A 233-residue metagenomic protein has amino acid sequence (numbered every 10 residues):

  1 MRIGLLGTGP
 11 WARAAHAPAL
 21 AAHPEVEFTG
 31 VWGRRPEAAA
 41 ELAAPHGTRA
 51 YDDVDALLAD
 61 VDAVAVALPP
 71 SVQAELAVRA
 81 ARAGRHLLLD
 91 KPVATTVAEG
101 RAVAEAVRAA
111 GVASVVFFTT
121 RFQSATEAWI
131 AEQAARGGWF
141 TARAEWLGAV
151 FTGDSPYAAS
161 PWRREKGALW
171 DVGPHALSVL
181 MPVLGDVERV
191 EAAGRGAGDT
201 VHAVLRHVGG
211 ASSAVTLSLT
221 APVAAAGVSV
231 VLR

Functional and structural regions predicted by a protein language model:
M1-P45: N-terminal Rossmann-like dinucleotide-binding module
A12, D52, L89, S114-V116: Hydrophobic residues in well-ordered beta-strands that form the structural core
E27-G30, V64, S114, G167: Short active-site oxyanion
H46-A104: Beta-loop-alpha module in the N-terminal Rossmann-like domain of NAD(P)-dependent dehydrogenases, especially those
T48, A83-R85, A110-A113, G210-A211: A short helix->loop->beta-strand "cap" motif at the edges of active sites that frequently abuts
A102-T120, G138-A142: Rossmann-fold dehydrogenase core element
T120-E191: Predominantly a Rossmann-like dinucleotide-binding segment in NAD(P)-dependent oxidoreductases
L177-R233: Contiguous beta-strand/loop segments that form the cofactor/metal-binding neighborhood of enzyme cores
